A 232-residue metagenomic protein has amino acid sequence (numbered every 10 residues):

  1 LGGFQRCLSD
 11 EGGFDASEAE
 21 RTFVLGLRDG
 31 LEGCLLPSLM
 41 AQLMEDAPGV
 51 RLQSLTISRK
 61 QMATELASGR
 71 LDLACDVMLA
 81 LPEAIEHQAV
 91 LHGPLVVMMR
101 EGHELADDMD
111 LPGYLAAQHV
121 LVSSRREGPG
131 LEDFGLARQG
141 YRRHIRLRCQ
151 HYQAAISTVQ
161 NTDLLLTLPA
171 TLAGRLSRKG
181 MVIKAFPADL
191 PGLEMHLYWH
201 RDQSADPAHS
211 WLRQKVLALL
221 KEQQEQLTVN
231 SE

Functional and structural regions predicted by a protein language model:
S9-G12, E18-P82, C149: Central regulatory/effector-binding core of bacterial HTH transcription factors
A16, P82-H119, H209: Flexible hinge/capping segments at coil-to-helix
T22-G26, A74, M98, V120 (+1 more regions): Short, well-ordered beta-strand segments
L25, E65-A67, Y114, S157-T162 (+1 more regions): Hydrophobic residues within well-ordered alpha-helices
L31-L35, A106, L172, M181-E225: A late-sequence structural motif
L66-C75, L95, Y141, V159-L166: Alpha-to-beta junction loops
V77, L105-M109, A117-G140, A205-H209 (+3 more regions): Secondary-structure junction motif
P82-A89, G93, Q153-D202: Beta-alpha-beta core module
